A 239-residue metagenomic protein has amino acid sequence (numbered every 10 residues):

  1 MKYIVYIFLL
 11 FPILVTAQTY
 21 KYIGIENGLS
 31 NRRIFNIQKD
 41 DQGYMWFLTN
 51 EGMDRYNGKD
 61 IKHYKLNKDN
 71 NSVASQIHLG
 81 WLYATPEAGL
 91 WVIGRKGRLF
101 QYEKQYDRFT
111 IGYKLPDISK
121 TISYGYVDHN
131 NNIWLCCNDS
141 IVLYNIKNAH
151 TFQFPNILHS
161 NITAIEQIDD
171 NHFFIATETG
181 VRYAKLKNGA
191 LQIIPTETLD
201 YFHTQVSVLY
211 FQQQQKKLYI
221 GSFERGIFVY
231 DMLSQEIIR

Functional and structural regions predicted by a protein language model:
M1-R239: Carboxylate-rich, polar loop motifs that coordinate divalent cations or form catalytic acidic clusters
